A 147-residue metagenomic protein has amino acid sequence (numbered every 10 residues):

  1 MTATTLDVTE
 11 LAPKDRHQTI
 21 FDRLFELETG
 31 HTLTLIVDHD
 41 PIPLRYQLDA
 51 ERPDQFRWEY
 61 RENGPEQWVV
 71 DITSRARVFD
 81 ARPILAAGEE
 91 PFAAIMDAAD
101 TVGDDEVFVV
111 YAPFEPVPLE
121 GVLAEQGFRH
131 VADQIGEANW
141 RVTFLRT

Functional and structural regions predicted by a protein language model:
T2-D100, E106-T147: Positively charged, polar, low-complexity stretches
